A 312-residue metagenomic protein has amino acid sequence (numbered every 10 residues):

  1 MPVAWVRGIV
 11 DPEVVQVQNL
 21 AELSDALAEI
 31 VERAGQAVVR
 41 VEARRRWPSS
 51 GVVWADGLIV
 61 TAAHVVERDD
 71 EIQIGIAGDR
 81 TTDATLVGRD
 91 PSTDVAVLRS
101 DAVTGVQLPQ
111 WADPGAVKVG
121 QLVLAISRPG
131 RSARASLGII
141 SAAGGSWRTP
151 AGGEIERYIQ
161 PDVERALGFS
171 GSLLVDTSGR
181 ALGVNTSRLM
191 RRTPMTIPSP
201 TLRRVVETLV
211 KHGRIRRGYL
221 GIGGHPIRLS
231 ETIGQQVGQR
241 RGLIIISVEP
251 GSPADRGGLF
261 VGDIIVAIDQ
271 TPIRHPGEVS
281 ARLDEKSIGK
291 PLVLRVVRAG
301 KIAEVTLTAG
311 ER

Functional and structural regions predicted by a protein language model:
P2-V31, A125, T177, A181-R240 (+5 more regions): C-terminal cap/linker of serine protease catalytic domains
V14-Q18, R44-R134, I159, L167-G168 (+7 more regions): Conserved active-site neighborhood of the chymotrypsin/trypsin-like protease fold
R33-R45: A short, Trp-centered hydrophobic/proline-enriched beta-strand micro-motif
G35-A37, A96, D101-P109, R134-R192 (+3 more regions): Active-site region of chymotrypsin-like
G57, G120-I126, L174, G179 (+2 more regions): A structural signal for short beta-strand/turn segments enriched in small hydrophobics and glycine
L58-V60, L182, A254-G277: Conserved PDZ fold ligand-binding element
V87-D94, A143-I159, T208-R216, I227-G242: Gly/Ser-enriched beta-turn/beta-hairpin loop segments
G168-L174, R228-Q236, E249-A267, R282: PDZ/PDZ-like domain micro-motif
